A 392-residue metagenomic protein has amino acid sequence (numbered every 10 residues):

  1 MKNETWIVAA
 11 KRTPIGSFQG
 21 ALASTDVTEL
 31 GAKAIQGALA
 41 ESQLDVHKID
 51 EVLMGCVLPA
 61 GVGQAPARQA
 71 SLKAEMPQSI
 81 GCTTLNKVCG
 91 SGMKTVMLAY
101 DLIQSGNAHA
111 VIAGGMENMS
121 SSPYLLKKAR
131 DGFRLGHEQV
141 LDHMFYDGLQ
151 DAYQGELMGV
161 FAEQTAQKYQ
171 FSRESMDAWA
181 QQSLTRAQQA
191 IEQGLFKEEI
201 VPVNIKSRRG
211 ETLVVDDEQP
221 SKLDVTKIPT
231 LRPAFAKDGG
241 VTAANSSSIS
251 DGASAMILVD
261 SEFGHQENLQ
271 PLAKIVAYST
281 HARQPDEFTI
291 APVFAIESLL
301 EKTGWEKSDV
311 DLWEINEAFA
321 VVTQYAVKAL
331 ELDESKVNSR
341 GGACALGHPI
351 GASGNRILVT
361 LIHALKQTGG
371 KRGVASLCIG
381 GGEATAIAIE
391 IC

Functional and structural regions predicted by a protein language model:
M1-T25, T226-I290, F294, E301 (+3 more regions): Condensing-enzyme catalytic core mediating Claisen C-C bond formation in acyl metabolism
M1-V62, P66-A74, Q78-G81, F161-R173 (+5 more regions): Conserved active-site "lid/cap" helical segment
K11-T13, S24-T25, L30-A32, E41 (+3 more regions): N-terminal extracellular/periplasmic Venus flytrap/periplasmic-binding protein-like
C56-V111, Y153-L157, K222-S248, A329-R356 (+2 more regions): Conserved catalytic cysteine-centered active-site region of acyl-thioester-dependent Claisen-condensing enzymes
L85-E117, A166-L195, A255-E262, P349-G370 (+1 more regions): Active-site-proximal alpha-helical scaffold in enzymes
A110-Q164: Flexible glycine-/small-residue-enriched beta->alpha junction loops that bind anionic phosphate/pyrophosphate groups
F161-E163, E199, K206, V276-A345: Active-site pocket-lining segment
